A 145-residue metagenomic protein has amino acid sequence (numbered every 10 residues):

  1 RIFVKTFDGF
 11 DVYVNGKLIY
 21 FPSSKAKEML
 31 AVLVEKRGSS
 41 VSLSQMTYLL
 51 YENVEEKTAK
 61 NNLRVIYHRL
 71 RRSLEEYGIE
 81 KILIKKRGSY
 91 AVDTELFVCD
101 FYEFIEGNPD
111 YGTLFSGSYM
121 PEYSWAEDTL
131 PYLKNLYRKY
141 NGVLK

Functional and structural regions predicted by a protein language model:
R1-K145: Intrinsically disordered, low-complexity protein-interaction/activation regions
